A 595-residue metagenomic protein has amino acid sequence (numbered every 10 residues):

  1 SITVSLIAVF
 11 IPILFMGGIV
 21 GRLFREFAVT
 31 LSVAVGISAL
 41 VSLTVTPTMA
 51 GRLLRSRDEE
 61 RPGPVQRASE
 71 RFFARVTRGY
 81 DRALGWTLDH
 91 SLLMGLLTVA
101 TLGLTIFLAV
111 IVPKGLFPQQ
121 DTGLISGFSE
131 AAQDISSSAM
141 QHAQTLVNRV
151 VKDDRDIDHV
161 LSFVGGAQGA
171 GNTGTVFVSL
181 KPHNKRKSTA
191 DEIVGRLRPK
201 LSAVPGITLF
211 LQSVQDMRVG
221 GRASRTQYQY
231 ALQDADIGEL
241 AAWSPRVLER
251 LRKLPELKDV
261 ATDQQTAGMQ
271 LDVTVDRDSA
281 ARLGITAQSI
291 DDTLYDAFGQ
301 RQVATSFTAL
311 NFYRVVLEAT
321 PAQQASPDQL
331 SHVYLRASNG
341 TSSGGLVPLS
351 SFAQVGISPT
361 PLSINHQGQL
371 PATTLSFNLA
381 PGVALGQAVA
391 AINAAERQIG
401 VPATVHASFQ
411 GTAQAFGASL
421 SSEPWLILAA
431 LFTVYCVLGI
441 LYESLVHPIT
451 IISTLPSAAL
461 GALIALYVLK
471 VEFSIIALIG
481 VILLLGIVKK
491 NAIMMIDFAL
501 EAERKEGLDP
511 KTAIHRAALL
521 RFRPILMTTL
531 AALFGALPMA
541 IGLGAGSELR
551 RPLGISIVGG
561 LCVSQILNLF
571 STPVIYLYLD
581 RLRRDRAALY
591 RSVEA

Functional and structural regions predicted by a protein language model:
S1-R196, V204, T208-S213, A309 (+1 more regions): Hydrophobic regular secondary-structure detector
L102-L104, Q227, S351: AAA+ P-loop NTPase nucleotide-binding core of proteostasis motors
L108-P113, I157-D158, S162, F210-D216 (+3 more regions): Short amphipathic beta-strand starts and helix->beta connectors
M140, Q233-L240: Short, surface-exposed ligand-recognition loops at beta-strand->loop->(often short) alpha-helix junctions that present
G169-G174, R222-T226, A267-M269: A short, glycine/Asx- and small/polar-enriched loop/turn that sits immediately N-terminal to a beta-strand
L209, D234, R246, S351 (+1 more regions): Extracellular/periplasmic ectodomains of large secreted or surface enzymes and adhesion receptors
Q212-Q229, D234: Solvent-exposed, non-transmembrane regulatory segments of membrane-associated proteins
A241-S244, L248-A430, V434-Y442, K505 (+1 more regions): Extracytoplasmic/periplasmic membrane-proximal domains and adjacent transmembrane bundles of envelope biogenesis
